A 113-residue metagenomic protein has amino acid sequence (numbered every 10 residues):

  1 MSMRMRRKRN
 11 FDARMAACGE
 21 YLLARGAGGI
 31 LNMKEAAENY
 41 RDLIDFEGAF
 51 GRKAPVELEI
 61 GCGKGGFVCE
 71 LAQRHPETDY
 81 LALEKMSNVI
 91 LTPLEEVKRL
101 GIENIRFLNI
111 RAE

Functional and structural regions predicted by a protein language model:
M1-L58, G66-Q73: S-adenosyl-L-methionine
P55-E113: SAM cofactor-binding core of SAM-dependent methyltransferases, primarily the Rossmann-like beta-alpha-beta module
